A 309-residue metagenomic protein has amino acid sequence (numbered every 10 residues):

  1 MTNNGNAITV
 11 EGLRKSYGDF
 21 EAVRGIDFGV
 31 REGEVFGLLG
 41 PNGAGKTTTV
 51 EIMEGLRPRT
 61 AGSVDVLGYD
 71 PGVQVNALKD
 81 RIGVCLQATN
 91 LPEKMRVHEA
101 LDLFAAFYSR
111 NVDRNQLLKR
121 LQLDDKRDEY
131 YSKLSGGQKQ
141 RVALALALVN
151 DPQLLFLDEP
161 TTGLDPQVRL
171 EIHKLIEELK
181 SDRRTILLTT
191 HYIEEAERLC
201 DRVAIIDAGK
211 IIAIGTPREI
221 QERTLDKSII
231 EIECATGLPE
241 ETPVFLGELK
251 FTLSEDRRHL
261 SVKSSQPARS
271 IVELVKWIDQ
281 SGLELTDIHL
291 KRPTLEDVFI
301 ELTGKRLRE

Functional and structural regions predicted by a protein language model:
G5-V10, K15-A208, A213: ABC transporter nucleotide-binding domains
K15, F28, L121, E231-C234 (+2 more regions): Preference for bulky hydrophobic residues occupying beta-strand positions in well-ordered beta-sheet regions
G83, S109, Q122, E222-D226 (+3 more regions): A generic structural signal for secondary-structure junctions that act as hinges or helix/strand caps at the edges
H173-S265: ABC transporter nucleotide-binding domain
P267-E309: C-terminal coupling/interaction segments
